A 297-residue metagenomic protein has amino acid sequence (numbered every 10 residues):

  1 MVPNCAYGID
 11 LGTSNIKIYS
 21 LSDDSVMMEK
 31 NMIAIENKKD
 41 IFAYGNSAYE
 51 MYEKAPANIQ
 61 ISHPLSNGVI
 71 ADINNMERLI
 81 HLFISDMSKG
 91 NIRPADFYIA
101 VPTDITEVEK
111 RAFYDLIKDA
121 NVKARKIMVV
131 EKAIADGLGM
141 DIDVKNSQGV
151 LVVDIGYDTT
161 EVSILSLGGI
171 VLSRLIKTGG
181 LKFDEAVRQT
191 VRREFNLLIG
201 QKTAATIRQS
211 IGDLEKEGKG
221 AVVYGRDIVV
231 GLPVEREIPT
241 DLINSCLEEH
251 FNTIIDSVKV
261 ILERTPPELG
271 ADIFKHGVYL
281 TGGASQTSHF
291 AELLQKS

Functional and structural regions predicted by a protein language model:
M1-Y157, L165-V278, S285-S297: Nucleotide/phosphate-binding catalytic cleft detector across ATP-hydrolyzing and phosphate-transferring enzymes
